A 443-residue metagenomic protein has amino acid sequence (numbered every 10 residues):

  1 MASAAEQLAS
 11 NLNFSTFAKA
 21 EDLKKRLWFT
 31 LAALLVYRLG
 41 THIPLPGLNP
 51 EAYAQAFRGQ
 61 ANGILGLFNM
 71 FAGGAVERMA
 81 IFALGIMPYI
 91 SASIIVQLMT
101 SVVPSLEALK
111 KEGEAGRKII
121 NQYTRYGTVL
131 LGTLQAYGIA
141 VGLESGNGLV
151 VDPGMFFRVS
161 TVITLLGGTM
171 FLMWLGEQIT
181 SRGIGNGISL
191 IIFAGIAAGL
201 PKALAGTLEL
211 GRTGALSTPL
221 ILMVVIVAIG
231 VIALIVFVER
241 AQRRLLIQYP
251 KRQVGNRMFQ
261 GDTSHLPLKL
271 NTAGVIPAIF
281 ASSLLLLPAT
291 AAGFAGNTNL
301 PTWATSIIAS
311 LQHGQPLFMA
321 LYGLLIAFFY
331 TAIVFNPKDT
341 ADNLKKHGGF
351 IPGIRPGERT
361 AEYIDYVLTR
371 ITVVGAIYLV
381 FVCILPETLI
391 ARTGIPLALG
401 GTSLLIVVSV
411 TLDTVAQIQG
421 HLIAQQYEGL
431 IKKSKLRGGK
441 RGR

Functional and structural regions predicted by a protein language model:
A2-K110, A115-R443: N-terminal cationic and glycine-rich segments that engage phosphates or anionic surfaces
